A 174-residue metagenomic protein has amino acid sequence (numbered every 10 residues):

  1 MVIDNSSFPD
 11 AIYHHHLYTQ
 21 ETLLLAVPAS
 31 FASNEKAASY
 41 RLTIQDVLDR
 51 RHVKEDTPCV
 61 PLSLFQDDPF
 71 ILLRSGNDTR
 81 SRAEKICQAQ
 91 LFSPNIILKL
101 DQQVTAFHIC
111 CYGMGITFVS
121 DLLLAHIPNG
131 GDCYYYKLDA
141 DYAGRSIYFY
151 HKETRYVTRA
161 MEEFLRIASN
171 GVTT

Functional and structural regions predicted by a protein language model:
M1-Q45, Y134-Y136: Short beta-strand-centered segments that line the small-molecule binding cleft or hinge of alpha/beta clamshell
H14-L17, S39, L62-S63, Q88 (+2 more regions): Short secondary-structure boundary/capping segments
Q20-E21, D67-D68, Y112-G113, G130 (+1 more regions): Structured helix-beta-strand junction loops
A26, I71-L73, Y150: Short hydrophobic segments within beta-strands
S33-E35, Y40-Q90, V157-M161: Secondary-structure junction motif
G76-Y134: Hydrophobic hinge/microswitch elements
D121-L123, C133-T174: A late-sequence structural motif
